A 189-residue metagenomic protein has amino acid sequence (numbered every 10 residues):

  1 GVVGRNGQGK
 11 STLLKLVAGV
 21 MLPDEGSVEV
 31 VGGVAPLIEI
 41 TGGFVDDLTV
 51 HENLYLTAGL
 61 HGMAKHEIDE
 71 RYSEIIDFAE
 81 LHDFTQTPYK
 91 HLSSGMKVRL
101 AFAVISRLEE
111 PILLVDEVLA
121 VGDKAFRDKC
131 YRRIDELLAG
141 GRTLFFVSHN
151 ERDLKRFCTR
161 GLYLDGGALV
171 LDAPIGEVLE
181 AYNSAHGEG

Functional and structural regions predicted by a protein language model:
V3-R5: The feature captures the beta-strand-to-loop junction immediately N-terminal to the Walker
A18: Helix-to-loop junction immediately C-terminal to a conserved catalytic motif
Y55, E67-F84, A101-A103: Conserved ABC ATPase "signature" region
S148-H149: H-loop/switch region of ABC-family ATPase nucleotide-binding domains
R156-Y163: Conserved catalytic segment of ABC-fold P-loop ATPases
G166-G167, Y182: Conserved ABC ATPase "signature" C-loop
D172-A173: ABC ATPase "signature
